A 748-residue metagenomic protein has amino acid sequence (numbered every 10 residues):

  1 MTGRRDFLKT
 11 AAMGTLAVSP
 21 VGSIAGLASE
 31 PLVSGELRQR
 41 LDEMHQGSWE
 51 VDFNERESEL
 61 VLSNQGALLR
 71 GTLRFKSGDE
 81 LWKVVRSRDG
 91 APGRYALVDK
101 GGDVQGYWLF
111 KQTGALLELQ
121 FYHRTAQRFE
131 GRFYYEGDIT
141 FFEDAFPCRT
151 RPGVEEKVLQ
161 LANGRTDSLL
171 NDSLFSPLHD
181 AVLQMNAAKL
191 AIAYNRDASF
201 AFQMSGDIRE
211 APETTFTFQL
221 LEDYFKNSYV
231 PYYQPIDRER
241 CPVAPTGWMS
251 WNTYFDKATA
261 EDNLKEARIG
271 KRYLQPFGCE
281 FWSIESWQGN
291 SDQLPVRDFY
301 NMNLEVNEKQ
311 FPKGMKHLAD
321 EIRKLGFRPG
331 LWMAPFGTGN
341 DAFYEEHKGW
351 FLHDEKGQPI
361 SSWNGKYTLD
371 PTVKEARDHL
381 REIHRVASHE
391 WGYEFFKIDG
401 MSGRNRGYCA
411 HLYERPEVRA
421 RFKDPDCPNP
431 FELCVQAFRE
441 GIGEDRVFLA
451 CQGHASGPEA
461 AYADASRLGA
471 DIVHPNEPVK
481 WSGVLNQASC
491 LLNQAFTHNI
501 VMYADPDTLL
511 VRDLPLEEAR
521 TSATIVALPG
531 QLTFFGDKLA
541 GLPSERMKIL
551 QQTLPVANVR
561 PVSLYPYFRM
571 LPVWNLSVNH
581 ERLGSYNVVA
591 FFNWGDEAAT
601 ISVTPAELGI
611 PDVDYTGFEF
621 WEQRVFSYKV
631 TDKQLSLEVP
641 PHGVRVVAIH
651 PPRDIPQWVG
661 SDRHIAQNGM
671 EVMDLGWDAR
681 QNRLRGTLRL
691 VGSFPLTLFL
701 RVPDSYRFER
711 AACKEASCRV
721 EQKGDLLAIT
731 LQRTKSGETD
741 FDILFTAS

Functional and structural regions predicted by a protein language model:
M1-T15: N-terminal secretory signal peptides and thylakoid transit peptides that target proteins across membranes
L32-G101: Acidic-aromatic substrate-binding/catalytic surfaces of carbohydrate-active enzymes
R86, R94-T150: Acidic, contiguous internal or C-terminal segments within carbohydrate-active enzymes that form a structured patch used
R128, G137, P152-D354, I360-W363 (+5 more regions): Conserved structural scaffold segments of CAZyme catalytic domains across common CAZy folds
E130-D138, W594-P611, R689-S705: Surface-exposed beta-strand/loop patches in extracellular or lumenal glycoproteins
T246-M249, T259, D426-R653: Active-site-proximal substrate-binding groove within the catalytic cores of carbohydrate-active enzymes
P276-D513, E518: Aromatic- and carboxylate-enriched substrate-binding clefts and catalytic-loop regions of carbohydrate-active enzymes
K633-A666, G724-S748: C-terminal beta-strand-rich structural cap/linker in extracellular carbohydrate-active enzymes
